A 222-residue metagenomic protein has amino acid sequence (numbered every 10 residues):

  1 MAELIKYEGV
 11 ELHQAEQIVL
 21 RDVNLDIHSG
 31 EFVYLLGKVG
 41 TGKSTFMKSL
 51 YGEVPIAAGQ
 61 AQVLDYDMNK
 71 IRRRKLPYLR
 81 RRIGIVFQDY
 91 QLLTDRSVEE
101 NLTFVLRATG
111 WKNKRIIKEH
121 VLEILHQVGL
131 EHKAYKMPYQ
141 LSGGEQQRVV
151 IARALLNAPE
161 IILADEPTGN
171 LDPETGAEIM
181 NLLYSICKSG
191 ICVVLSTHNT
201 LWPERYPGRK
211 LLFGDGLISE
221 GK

Functional and structural regions predicted by a protein language model:
Y51: Helix-to-loop junction immediately C-terminal to a conserved catalytic motif
G59-D67: Conserved ABC transporter NBD signature motif
M68-G84, K188: ABC ATPase NBD coupling module
R96-F104: Short coil-to-helix segment of the ABC ATPase nucleotide-binding domain corresponding to the Q-loop/switch region
K136-Y139, N157, S189: Conserved signature/switch motifs of ABC ATPase nucleotide-binding domains
M137-L141, E145-Q147: Conserved ABC ATPase signature
I162-D165: Catalytic Walker B motif of ABC-type/P-loop ATPase nucleotide-binding domains
